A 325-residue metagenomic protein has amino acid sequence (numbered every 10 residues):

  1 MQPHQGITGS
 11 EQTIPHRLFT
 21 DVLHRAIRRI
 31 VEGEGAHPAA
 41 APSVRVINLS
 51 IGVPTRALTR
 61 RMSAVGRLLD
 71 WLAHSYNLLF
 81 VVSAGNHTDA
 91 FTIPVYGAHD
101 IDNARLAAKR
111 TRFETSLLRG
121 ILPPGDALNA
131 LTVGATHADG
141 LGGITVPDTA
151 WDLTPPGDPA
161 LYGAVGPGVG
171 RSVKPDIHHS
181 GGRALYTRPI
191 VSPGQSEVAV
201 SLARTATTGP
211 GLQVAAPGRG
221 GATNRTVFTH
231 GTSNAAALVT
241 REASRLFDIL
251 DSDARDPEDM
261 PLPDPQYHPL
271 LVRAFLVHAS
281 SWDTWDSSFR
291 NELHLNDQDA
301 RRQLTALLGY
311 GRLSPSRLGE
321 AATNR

Functional and structural regions predicted by a protein language model:
M1, T20-R25, V227-I249: Active-site alpha-helical elements of protease catalytic centers
M1-R61, H268: Subtilisin-like peptidase catalytic core
F19-A26, T92-R119, D152-P156: Acidic, Ser/Thr-rich peripheral helices and adjacent loops at domain boundaries
N48-S50, F80-G85, V133: Active-site neighborhood of phospho(di)ester-bond hydrolases with catalytic His/Asp-centered motifs
G52-P54, G85-D89, T136-D139, R183: Catalytic metal-binding/acid-base residues of hydrolase active sites
G85, L293-R325: Secreted peptidase-domain scaffold signal
R110-T240: Extracellular S/T/G-rich loop segment that most often corresponds to the catalytic His/Ser-adjacent loop
I249-S288: An often Trp-containing, charged/polar helix-loop segment at the C-terminal end of enzyme catalytic cores
